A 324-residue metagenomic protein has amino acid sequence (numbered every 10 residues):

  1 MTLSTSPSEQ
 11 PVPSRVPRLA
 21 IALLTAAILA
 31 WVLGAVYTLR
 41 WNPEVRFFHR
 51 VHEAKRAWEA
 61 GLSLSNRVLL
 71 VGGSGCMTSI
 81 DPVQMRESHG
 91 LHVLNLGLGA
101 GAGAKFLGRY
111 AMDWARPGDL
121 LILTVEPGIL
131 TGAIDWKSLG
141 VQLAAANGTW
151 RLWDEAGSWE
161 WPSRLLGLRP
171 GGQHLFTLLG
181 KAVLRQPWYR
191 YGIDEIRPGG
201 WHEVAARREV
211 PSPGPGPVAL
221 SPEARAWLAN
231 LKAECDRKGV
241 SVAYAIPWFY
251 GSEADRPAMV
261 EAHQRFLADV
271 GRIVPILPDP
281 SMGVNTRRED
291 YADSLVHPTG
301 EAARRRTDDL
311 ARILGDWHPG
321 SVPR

Functional and structural regions predicted by a protein language model:
M1-P17: N-terminal Lys/Arg-rich, disordered targeting/topogenic segments
P17-T38: Hydrophobic membrane-insertion alpha-helices, especially the h-region of bacterial N-terminal signal peptides
L62-I80: Catalytic nucleophile-elbow at a beta strand-turn-alpha helix junction centered on a G-D-S/GDSL motif, marking
G75-E155: Membrane-embedded segments
S138-K238: Secreted/periplasmic serine-hydrolase-like ester/acetyl group-modifying domain
E195, K232-R256: Active-site segments of SGNH/GDSL-like serine hydrolases that catalyze O-acetyl group transfer/hydrolysis on lipids
W248-P280: Substrate-gating cap/lid alpha-helix
A292-R324: Histidine-centered active-site loop/cap adjacent to the catalytic His in serine esterases/O-acetyl transfer systems
